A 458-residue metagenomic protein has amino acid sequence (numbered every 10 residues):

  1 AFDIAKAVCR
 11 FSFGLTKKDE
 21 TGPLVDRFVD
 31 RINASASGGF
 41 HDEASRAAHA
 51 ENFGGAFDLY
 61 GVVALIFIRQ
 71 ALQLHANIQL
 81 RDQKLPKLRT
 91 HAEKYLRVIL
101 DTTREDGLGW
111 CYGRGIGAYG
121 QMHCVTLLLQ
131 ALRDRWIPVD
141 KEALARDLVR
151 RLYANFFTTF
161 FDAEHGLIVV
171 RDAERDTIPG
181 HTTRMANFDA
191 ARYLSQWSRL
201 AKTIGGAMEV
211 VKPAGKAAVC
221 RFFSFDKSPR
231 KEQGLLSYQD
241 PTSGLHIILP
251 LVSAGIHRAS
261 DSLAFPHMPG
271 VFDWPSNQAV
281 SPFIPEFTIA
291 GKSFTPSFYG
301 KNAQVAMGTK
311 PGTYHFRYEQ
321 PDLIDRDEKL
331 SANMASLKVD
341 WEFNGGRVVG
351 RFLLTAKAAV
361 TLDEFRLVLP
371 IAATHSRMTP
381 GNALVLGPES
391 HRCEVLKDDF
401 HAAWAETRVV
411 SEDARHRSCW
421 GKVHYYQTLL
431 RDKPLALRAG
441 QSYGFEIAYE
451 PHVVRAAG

Functional and structural regions predicted by a protein language model:
A1-L129: Aromatic-lined, polymer-binding surfaces characteristic of secreted/periplasmic polysaccharide-degrading enzymes
G14, N77, K84, R135 (+3 more regions): Short, flexible coil/linker elements and helix-boundary hinge sites characteristic of intrinsically disordered
V63-I66, I116, V280, V410 (+1 more regions): A generic structural signal for solvent-exposed, polar alpha-helical segments
E105, H123-R415, C419: Extended polysaccharide-engagement surfaces of secreted carbohydrate-active enzymes
D399-G458: Beta-strand-rich recognition/accessory modules
